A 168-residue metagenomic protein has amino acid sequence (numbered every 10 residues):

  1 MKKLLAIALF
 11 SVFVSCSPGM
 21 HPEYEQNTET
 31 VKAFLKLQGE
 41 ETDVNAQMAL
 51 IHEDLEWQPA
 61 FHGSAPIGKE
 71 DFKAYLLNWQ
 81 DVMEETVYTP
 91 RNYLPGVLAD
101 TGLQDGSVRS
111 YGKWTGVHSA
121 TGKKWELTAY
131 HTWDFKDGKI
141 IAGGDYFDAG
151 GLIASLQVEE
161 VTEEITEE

Functional and structural regions predicted by a protein language model:
M1-L4, A8: Positively charged n-region of N-terminal signal peptides that target proteins for export
A8-S17: Hydrophobic h-region of N-terminal signal peptides that target proteins for export in Gram-negative bacteria
C16-E168: C-terminal and inter-domain tail/linker signature
